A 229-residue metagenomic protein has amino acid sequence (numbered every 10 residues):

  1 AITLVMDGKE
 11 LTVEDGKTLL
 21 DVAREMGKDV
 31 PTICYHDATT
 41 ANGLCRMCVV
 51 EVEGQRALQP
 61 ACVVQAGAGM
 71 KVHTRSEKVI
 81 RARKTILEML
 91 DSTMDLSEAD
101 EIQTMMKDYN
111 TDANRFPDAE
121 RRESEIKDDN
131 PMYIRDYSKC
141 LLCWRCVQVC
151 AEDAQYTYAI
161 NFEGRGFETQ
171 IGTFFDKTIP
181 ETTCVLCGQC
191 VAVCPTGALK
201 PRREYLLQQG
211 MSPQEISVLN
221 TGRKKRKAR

Functional and structural regions predicted by a protein language model:
A1-K9: Eukaryote-biased recognition of intrinsically disordered, low-complexity regulatory segments
D7, D15, N42, E163-R165 (+1 more regions): Short glycine-rich loop/turn motifs that provide flexible caps or phosphate-binding loops at active sites
L11-A68: N-terminal cofactor/phosphate-binding cores enriched in small/glycine residues, especially glycine-rich loops such as
T18, R145, Q189: Residue-level recognition of oxygen-bearing side chains
R46, Q55-T183, A192, G197-R229: Fe-S ferredoxin-like electron-transfer domains and their immediately adjacent linker/connector regions across
